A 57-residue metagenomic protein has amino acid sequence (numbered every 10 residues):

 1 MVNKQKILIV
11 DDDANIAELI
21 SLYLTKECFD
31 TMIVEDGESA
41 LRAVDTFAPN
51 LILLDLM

Functional and structural regions predicted by a protein language model:
M1-L8: Non-catalytic signal-transmission and effector/linker regions of two-component phosphorelay proteins
V10-D11, V34, I52: Conserved sequence signature across two-component system core domains
D13-A17: Short acidic/polar segment at the start of the alpha1 helix of CheY-like receiver
E18-K26: Charged docking surfaces used in two-component/phosphorelay signaling
C28-E35, A43-V44: Short hydrophobic/Thr-rich beta-strand motif most characteristic of the beta2 strand and flanking loop of CheY-like
S39: Short acidic active-site motifs
F47-L53: Active-site beta3 strand of CheY-like receiver
L56-M57: The short loop immediately C-terminal to the conserved phospho-acceptor aspartate in CheY-like receiver
